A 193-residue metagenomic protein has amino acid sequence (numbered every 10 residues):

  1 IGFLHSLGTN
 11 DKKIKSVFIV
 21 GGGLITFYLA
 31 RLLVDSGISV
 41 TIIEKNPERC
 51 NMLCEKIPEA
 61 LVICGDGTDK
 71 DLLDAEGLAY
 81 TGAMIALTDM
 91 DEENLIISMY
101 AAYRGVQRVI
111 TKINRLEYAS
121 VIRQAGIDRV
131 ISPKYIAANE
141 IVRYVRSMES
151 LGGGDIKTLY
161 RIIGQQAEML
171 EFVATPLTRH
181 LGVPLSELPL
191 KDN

Functional and structural regions predicted by a protein language model:
I1-N193: Cytosolic regulatory regions of ion transport systems
